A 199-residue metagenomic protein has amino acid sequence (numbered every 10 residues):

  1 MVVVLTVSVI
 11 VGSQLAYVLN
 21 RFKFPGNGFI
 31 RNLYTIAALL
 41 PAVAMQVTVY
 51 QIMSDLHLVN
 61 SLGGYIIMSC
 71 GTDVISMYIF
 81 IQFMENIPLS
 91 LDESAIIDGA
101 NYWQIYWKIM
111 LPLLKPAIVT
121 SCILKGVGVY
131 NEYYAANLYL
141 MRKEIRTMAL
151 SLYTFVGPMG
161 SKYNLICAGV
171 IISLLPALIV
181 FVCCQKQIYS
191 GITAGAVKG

Functional and structural regions predicted by a protein language model:
M1-G199: A structural signal for multi-pass alpha-helical bundles of membrane permease subunits that mediate small-molecule
